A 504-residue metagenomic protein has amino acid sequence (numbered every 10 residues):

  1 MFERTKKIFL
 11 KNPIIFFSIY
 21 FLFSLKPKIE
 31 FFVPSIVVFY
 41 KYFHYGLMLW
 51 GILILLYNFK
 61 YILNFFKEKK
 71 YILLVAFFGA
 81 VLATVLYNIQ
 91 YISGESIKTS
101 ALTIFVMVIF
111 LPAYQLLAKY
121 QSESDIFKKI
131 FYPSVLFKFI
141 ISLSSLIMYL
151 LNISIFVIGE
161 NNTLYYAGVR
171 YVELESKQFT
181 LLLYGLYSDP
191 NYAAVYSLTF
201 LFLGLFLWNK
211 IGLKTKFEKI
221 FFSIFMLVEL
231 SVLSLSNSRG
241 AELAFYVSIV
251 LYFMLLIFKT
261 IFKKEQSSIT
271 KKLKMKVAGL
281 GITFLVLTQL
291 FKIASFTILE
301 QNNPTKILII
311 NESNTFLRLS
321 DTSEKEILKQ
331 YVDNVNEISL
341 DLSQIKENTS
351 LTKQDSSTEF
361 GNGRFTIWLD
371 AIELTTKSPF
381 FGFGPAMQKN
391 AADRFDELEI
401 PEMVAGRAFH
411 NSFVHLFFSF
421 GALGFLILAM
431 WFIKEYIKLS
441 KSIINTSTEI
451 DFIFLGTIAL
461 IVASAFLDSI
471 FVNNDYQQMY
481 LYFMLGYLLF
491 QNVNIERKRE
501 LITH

Functional and structural regions predicted by a protein language model:
M1-Y61, L82-Y87: N-terminal signal-anchor transmembrane segment
I14-F23, E218-E229, K271-K272, K276 (+2 more regions): Loop-to-helix entry and N-terminal half of a specific, functionally important transmembrane alpha helix in multi-pass
V75-A76, S93-L116, K129: Aromatic-anchored transmembrane helix interface
K128-F179, G185-E265, K271-K276, G281 (+4 more regions): Alpha-helical transmembrane segments of multi-pass inner-membrane proteins
Y149-N152, L256-D355, E373-K377, P385: A membrane-periplasm/extracellular boundary helix in multi-pass inner-membrane enzymes that assemble envelope glycans
I211-L213, F217, V250, L255-F258 (+2 more regions): Hydrophobic transmembrane alpha-helices and their immediate junctions
F245-L256, W431, I453-H504: Transmembrane alpha-helices of multi-pass inner-membrane enzymes
N348-F420: Long extracytoplasmic/lumenal interhelical loops at the membrane interface of multi-pass membrane proteins
